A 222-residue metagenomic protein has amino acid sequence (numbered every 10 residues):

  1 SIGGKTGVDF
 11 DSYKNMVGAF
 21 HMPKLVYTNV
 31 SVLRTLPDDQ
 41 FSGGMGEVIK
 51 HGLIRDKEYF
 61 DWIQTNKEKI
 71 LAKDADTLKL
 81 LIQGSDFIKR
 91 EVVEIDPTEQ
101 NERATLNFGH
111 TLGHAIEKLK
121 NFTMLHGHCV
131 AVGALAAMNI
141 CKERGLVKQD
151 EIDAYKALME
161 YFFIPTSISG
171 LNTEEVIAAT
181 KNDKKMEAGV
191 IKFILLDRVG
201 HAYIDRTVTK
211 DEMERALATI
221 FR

Functional and structural regions predicted by a protein language model:
S1-K69: A glycine/threonine-rich phosphate-anchoring loop and its flanking beta-alpha core in nucleotide/phosphate-binding
R34, N101, I220-R222: Double-stranded RNA-binding/processing signature
T35-F41, A75-D76, M124-L125, M186: Structural motif
D38, S42, D56-F60, A75 (+3 more regions): Alpha-helix initiation and N-capping motif
G46-V48, L146-R222: C-terminal charged capping/lid subdomain of soluble metabolic enzymes
D61, T65-E174: Active-site segments that bind and position negatively charged phosphate/pyrophosphate groups
